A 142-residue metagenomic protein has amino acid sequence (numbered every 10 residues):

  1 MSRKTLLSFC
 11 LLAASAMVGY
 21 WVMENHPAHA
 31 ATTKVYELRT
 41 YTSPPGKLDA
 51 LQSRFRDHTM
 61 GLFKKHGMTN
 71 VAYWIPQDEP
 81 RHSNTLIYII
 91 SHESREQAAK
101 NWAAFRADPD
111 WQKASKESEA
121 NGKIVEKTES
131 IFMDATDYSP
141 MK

Functional and structural regions predicted by a protein language model:
M1-R3: N-terminal secretory signal peptides that target proteins for export/translocation
T5-S8, G19-T32, S53-V71, S91-F132 (+1 more regions): An amphipathic, aromatic/His-enriched active-site/gating alpha helix that lines ligand/cofactor pockets
A13-G19: Hydrophobic h-region of N-terminal signal peptides that target proteins for export in Gram-negative bacteria
A28-T42, I75, R81-S94: Accessory recognition modules or surfaces
S43-Q52: Short, surface-exposed ligand-recognition loops at beta-strand->loop->(often short) alpha-helix junctions that present
D49-A50, S139-M141: Short, solvent-exposed loop/turn elements at domain surfaces
N70-L86, K113-E119, M141: A cross-kingdom feature marking solvent-exposed beta-strand/loop segments within repeated, beta-rich binding/scaffold
A103, M141-K142: An acidic-aromatic pocket/loop used at catalytic or ligand-binding sites
